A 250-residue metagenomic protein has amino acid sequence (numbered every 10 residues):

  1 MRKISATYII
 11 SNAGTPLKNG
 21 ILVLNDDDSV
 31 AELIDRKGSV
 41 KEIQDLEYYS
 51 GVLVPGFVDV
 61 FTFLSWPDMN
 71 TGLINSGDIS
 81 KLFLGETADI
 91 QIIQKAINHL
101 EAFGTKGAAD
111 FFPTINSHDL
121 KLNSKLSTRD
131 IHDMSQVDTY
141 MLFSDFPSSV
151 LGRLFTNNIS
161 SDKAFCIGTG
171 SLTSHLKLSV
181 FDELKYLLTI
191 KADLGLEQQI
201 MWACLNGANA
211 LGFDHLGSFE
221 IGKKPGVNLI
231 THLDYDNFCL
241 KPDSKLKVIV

Functional and structural regions predicted by a protein language model:
R2-A6, D26, E32-D78: Replace "His-x-His-based motif
T7, G104, L184: Residue-level signal for inorganic ion chemistry
I10-S11: Short solvent-exposed capping/turn motifs at the termini of beta-strands
T15-N25: A conserved glycine-rich beta-strand in the N-terminal activation segment of trypsin-fold
E47, G51-L53, F57, D68-K121: Alpha-helical scaffold segments that flank or form the walls of functional sites
F63-I92, M134-S144, V180-D182, Y186-G195: Active-site gating loops and adjacent loop-to-helix segments of metal-dependent hydrolytic enzymes
L84-I92, I97, F112-V150, G170: Metal-coordinating catalytic core of metallo-dependent amide/deamination hydrolases
N158-H232, V248: His/Asp/Glu-enriched, well-ordered alpha-helical/loop segment that forms or immediately abuts the divalent-metal
